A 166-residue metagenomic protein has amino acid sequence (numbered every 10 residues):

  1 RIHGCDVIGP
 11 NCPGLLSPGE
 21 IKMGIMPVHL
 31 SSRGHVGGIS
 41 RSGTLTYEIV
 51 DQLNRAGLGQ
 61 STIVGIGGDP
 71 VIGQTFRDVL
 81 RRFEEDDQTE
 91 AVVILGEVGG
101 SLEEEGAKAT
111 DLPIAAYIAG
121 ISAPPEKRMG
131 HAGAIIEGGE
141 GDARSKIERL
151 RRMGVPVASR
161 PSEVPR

Functional and structural regions predicted by a protein language model:
R1-R166: Catalytic-core regions of core metabolic enzymes, especially those transforming organic acids/acyl-group intermediates
